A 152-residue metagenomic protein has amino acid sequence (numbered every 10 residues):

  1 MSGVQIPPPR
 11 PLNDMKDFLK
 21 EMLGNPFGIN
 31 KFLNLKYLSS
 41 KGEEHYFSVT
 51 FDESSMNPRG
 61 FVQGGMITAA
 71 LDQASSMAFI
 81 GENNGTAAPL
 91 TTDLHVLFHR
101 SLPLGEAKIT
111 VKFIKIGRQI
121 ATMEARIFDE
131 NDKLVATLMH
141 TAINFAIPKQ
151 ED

Functional and structural regions predicted by a protein language model:
G3-D152: Terminal targeting signals and extreme-terminal segments of soluble enzymes
